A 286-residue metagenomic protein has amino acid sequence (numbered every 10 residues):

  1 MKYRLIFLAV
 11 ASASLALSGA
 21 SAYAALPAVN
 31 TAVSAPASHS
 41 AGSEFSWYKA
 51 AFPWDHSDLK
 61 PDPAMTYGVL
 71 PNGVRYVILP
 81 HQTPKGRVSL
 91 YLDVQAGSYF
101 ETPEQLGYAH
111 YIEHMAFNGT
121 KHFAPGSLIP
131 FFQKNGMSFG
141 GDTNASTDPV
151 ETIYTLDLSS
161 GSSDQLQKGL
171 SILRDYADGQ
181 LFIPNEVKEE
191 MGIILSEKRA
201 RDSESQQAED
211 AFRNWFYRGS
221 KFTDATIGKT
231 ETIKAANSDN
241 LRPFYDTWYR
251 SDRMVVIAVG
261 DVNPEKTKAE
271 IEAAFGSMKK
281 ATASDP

Functional and structural regions predicted by a protein language model:
M1-Y23: Gram-negative bacterial Sec-dependent N-terminal signal peptides
A25-S46, V69, Y76, P130-D285: Charge-rich, well-structured scaffold segments of protease-associated domains
F45-P53: Short, basic/aromatic beta-hairpin or loop at an interaction surface
F52-D93: Mature N-terminal segment immediately following signal peptide/propeptide cleavage in secreted/periplasmic
D62, F117, T230: Generic anion/oxyanion-binding catalytic loop in active/binding sites
V74, P80, A96-S98, N237-N240: Short, well-ordered turn and helix-capping elements at secondary-structure junctions
P80-Q82, V94-A96, K121, L158-S160 (+1 more regions): A mature extracytoplasmic/lumenal domain signature
S89-D157, D224-I227: M16/MPP (pitrilysin/insulinase) zinc-metallopeptidase core fold and M16-derived inactive scaffolds
